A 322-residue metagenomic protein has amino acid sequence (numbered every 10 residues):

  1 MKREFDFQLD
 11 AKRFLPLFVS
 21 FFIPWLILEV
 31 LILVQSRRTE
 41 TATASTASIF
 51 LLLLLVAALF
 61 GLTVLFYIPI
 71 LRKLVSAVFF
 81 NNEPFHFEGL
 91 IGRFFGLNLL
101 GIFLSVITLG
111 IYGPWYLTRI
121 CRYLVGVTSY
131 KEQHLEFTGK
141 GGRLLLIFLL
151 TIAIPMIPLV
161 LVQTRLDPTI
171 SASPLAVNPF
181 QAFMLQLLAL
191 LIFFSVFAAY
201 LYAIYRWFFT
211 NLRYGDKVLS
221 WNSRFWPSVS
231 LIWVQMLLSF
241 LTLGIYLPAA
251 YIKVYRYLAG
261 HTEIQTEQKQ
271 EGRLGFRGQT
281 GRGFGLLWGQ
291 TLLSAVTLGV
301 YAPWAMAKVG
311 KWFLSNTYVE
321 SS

Functional and structural regions predicted by a protein language model:
M1-E83, G89-Q133, F137-L243, Y251 (+2 more regions): Short, small/hydrophobic-residue-rich motifs at membrane-helix boundaries and re-entrant hairpins of integral membrane
